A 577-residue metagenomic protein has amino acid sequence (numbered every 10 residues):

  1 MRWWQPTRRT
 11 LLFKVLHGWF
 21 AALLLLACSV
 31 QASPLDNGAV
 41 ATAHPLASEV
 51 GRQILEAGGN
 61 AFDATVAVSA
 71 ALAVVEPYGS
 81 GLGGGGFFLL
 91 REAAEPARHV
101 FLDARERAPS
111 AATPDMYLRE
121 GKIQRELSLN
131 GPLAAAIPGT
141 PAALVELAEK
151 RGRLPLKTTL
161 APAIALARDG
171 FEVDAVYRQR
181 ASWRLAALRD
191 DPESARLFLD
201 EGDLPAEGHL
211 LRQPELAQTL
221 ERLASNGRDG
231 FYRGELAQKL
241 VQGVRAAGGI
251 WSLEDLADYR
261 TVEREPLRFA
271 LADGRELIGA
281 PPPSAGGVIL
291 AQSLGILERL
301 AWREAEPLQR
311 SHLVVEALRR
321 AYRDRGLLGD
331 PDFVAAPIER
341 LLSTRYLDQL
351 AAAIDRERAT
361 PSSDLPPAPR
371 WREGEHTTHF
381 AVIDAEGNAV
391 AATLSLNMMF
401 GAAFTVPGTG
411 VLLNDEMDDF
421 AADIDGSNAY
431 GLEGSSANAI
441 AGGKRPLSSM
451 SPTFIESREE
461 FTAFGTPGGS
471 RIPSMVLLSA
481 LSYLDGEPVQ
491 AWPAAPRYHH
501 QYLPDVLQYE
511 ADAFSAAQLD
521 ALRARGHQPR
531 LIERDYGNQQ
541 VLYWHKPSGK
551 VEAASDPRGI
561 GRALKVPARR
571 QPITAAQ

Functional and structural regions predicted by a protein language model:
W3-W4, W19: Tryptophan (W) side chains
K14-S29: Bacterial N-terminal signal peptides
S33-E49, Q53, A61-N226, F231-R233 (+7 more regions): Noncatalytic scaffold domains of N-terminal-nucleophile
V74-Y78, G84-R91, E95-F101, L118 (+3 more regions): Active-site rim segments in enzyme catalytic domains, especially the processed small/beta chain of N-terminal
G248-A272, T344-W371, L413-M450, F454: Active-site Gly/Thr loop motif
E263, G374-T377, M399, S448-M450 (+1 more regions): Short, small/polar residue-rich loop motifs at catalytic or cofactor-binding pockets
L300-L396, G408-T409, I424, E433 (+1 more regions): Internal maturation/activation junctions in enzymes
S311, K444, V476-L477, D485-R534: Extended C-terminal subregions enriched in glycine
